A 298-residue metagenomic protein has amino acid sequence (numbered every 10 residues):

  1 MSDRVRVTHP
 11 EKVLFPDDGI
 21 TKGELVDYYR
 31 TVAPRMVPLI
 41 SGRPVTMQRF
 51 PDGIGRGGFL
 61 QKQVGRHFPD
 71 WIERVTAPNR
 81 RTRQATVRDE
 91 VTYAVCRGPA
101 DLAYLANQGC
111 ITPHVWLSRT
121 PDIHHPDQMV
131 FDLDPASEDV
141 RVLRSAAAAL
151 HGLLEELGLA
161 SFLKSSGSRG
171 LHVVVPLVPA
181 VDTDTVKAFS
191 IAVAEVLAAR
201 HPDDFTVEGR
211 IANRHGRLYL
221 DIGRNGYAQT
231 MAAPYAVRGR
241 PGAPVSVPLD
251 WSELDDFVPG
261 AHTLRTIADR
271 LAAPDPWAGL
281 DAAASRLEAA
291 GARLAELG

Functional and structural regions predicted by a protein language model:
M1-D27, P34-V37, S41-G42, A85 (+4 more regions): C-terminal accessory nucleic-acid interaction domains of nucleic acid-metabolism proteins
V32-H151, E155, N213: Basic, nucleic-acid-interacting segments
Q48-F50, S161-G167, E208-A212: Short beta-strand
S137, R144, K164, L177-A180: Nucleic-acid 5′ end/cap handling module spanning
H151-S165: Active-site palm subdomain of RNA-directed nucleic acid polymerases
S166-V175: Short, conserved phosphate-binding/catalytic loop or strand-edge motifs used in phosphoryl-/nucleotidyl-transfer
V174-V186: Catalytic palm subdomain of template-directed nucleic-acid polymerases, centered on the conserved carboxylate motif
